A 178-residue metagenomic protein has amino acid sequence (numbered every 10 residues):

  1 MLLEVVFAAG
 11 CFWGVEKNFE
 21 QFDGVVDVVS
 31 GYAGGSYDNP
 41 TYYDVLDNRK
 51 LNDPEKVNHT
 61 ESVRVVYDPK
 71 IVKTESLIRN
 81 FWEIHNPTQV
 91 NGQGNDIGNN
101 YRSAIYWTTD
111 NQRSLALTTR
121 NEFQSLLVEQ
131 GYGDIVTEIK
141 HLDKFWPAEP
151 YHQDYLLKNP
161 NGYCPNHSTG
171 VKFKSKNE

Functional and structural regions predicted by a protein language model:
M1-E178: Flexible coil/turn and secondary-structure edge motifs
